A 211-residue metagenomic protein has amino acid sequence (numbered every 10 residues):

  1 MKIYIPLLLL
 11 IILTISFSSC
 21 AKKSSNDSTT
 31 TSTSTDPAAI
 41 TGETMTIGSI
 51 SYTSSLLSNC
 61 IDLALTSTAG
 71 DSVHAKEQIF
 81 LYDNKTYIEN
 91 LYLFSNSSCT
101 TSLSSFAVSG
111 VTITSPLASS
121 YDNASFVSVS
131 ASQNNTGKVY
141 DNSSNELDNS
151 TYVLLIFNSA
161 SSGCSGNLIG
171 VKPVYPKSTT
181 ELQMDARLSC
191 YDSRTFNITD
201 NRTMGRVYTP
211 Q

Functional and structural regions predicted by a protein language model:
M1-S18: Sec-dependent bacterial lipoprotein signal peptides
L13-I50, R206, P210-Q211: Bacterial Sec-dependent N-terminal signal peptides
K22-S24, A39-T46, D71-F80, Y140-D148 (+2 more regions): Post-signal/leader-peptide non-cytosolic segments of secretory proteins
P37-L91: Short N-terminal edge-element motif at the start of the domain
S67-A69, N84-T179, A186, C190-R194: Contiguous, well-ordered beta-strand patches that form the walls/edges of small beta-barrel/beta-sandwich domains
E77, S104-S109, M204-R206: Short beta-strand segments
L155, M184, V207-T209: Extracellular/cell-surface secretome signature
C190-Q211: C-terminal/domain-terminus segments
